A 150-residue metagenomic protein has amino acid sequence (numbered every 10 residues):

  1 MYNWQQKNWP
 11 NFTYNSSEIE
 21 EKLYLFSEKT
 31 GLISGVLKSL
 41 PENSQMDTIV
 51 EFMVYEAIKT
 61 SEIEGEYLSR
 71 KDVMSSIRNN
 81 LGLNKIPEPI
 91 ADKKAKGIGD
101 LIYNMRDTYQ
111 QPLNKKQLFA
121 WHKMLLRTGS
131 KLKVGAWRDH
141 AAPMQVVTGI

Functional and structural regions predicted by a protein language model:
M1-I150: FIC/Doc superfamily catalytic core
